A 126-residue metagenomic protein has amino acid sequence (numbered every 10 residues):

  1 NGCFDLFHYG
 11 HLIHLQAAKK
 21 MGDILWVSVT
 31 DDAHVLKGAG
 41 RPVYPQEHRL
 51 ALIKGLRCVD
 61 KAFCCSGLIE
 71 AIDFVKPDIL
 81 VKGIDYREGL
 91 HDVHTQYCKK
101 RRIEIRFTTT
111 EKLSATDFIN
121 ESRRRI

Functional and structural regions predicted by a protein language model:
N1-I126: Nucleotidyltransferase catalytic core that binds NTPs
